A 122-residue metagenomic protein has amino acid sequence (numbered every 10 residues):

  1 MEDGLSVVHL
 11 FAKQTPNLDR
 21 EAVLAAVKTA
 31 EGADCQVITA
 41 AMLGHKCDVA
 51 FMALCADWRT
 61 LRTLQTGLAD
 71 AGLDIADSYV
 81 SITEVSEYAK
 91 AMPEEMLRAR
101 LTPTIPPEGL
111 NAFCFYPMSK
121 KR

Functional and structural regions predicted by a protein language model:
M1-R122: A compositional/biophysical signature of low hydrophobicity enriched in polar/charged and small residues
